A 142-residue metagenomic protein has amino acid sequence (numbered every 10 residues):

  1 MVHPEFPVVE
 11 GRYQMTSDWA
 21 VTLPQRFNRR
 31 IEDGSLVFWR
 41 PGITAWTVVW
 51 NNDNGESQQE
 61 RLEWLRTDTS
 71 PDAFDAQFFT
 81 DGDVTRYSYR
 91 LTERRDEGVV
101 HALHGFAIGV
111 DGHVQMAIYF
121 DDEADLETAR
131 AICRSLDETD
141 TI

Functional and structural regions predicted by a protein language model:
M1-G11: Short acidic N-proximal helix/loop "leader" segments that mark the beginning of a domain or an inter-domain linker
V8, L23, H101-H104: A generic local structural motif
E10-D68: Secretory pathway targeting signatures of secreted, lumenal, and periplasmic proteins
Q25-F27, V114-I142: Surface-exposed amphipathic alpha-helical segments
R30, S57, G98, D125-E127: Intrinsically disordered, low-complexity acidic/polar segments
P41-I43, W50-N54, T92-D96, G109-D111 (+1 more regions): Short, flexible beta-strand-to-coil junctions
W64-G112, Y119: Signature of long, low-cysteine stretches enriched in small and polar/charged residues
